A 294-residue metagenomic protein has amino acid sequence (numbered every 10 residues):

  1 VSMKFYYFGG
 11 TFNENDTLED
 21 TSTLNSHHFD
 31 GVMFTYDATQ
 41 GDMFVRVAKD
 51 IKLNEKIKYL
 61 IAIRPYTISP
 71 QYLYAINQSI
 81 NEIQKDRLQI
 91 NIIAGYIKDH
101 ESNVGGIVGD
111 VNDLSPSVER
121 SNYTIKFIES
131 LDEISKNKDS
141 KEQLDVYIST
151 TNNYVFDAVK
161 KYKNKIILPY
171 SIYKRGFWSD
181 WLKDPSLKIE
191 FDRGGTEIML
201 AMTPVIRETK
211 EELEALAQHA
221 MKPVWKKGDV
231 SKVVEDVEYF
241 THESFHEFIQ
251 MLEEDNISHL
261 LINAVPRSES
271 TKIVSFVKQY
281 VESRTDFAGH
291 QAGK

Functional and structural regions predicted by a protein language model:
V1-K294: Active-site-adjacent structural elements that line small-molecule/cofactor binding pockets in enzymes
